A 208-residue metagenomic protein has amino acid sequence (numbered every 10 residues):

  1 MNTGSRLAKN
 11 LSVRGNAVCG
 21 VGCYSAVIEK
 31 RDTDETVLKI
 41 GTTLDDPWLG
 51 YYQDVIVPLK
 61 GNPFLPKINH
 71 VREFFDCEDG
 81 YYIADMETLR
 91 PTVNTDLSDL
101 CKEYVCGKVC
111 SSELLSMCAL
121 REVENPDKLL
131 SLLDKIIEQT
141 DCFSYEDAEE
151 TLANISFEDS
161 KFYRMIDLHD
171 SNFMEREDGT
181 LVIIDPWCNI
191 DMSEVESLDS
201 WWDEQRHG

Functional and structural regions predicted by a protein language model:
M1-G15, I137, D141: Juxta-kinase regulatory segment immediately upstream of eukaryotic protein kinase catalytic domains
G15-F75: ATP-binding glycine-rich loop module of kinase domains
E29-K30, T88, E175: Conserved hydrophobic "DFG−1" position in protein kinase catalytic cores
K39-T42, T88, D185-P186: Residue-level recognition of conserved beta-strand positions in structured domain cores
D45-Q53, N94-L100, M192-V195: Active-site-adjacent loop/helix micro-motif of nuclease/hydrolase catalytic cores
P66-E146: Conserved structural core of kinase catalytic domains
Y82, D134-L168, E175, L181-V182: A generic "structured core" feature
F157-G208: Catalytic activation segment of kinase domains across protein kinase-like and atypical kinase folds
